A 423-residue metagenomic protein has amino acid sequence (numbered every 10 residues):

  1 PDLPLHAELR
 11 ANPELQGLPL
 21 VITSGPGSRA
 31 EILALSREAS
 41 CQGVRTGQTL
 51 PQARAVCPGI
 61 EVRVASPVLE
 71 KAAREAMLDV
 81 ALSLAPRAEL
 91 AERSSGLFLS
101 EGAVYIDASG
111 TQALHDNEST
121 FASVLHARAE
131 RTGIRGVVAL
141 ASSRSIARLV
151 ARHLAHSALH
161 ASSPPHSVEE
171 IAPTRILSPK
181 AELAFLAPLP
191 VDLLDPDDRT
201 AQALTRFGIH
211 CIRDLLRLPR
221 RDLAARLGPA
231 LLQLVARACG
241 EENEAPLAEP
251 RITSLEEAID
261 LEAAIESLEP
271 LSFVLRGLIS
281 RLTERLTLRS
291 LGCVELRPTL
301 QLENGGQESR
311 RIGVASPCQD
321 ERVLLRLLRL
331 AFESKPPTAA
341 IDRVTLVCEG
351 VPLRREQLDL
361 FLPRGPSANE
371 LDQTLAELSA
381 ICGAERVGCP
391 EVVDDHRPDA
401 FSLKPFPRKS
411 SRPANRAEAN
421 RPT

Functional and structural regions predicted by a protein language model:
P1-Y105, G110-Q112, S119-A127, G136 (+2 more regions): Residues that scaffold, gate, or flank divalent-cation-dependent active/transport sites
Q42, A181-R217: Amphipathic, charged-and-aliphatic alpha-helical interface segments that function as noncatalytic docking
G59-I60, A201-I341, P352-L358: DNA-contacting surface of Y-family translesion DNA polymerases
R93-G96, A155-L177, P413-N420: Intrinsically disordered, low-complexity terminal tails and inter-domain linkers enriched for S/T/G/P/D/E
T111, R128, A139-A147, L154 (+3 more regions): Extended compositionally biased segments used for macromolecular assembly or nucleic-acid engagement
T120, V124-H160, S167-V168, A230-A238 (+1 more regions): Structured, non-catalytic alpha/beta "coupling" segments that mediate domain-domain communication and provide generic
L193, N420-T423: C-terminal accessory/binding modules appended to enzymatic or scaffolding proteins
A339-P413: Acidic, metal-coordinating catalytic segment for phosphate/diphosphate chemistry, firing primarily on the Nudix
